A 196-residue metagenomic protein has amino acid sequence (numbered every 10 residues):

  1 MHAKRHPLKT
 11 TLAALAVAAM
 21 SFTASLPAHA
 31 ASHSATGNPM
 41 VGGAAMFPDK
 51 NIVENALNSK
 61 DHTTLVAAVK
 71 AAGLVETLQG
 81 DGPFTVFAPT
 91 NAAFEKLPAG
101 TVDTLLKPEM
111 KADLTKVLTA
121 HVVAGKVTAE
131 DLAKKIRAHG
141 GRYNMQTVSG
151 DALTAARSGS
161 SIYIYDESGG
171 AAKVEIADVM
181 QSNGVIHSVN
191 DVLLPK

Functional and structural regions predicted by a protein language model:
M1-H2, A19: Contiguous N-terminal and early-domain "leader" segments and peripheral loops that mark the onset or edge of a domain
H2-R5, T10, H29-K196: Mature, structured domains of secreted/extracytosolic soluble proteins
T11-S21: Hydrophobic helical h-region of N-terminal Sec-dependent signal peptides in bacterial secretory/periplasmic proteins
A19-H29: C-terminal segment of classical bacterial N-terminal signal peptides
